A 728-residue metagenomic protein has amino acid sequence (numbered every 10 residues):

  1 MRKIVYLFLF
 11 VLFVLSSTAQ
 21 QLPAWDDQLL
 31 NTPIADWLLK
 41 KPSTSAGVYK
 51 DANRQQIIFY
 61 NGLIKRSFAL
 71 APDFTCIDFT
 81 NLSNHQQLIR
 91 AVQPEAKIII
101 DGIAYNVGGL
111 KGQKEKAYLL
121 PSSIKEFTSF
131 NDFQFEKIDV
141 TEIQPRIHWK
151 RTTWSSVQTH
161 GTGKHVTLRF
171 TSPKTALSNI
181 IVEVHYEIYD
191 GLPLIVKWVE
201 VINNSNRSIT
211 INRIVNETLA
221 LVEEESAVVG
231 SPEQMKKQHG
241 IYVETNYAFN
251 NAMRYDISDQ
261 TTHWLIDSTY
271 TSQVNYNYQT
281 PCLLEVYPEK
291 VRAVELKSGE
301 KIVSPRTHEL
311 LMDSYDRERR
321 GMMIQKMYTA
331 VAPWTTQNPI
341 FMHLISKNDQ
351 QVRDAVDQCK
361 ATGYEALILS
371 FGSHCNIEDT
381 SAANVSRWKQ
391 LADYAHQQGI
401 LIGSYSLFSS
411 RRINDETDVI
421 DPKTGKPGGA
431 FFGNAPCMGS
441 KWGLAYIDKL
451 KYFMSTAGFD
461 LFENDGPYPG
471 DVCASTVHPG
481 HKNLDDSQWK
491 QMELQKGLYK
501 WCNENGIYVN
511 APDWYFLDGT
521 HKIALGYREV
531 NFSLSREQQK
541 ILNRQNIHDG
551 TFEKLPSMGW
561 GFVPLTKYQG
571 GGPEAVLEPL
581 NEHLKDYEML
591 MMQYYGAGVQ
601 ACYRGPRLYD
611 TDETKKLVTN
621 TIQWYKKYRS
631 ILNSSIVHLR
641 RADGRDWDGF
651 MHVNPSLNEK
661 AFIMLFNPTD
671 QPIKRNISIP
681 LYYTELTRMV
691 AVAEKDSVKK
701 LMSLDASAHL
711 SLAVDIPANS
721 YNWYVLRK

Functional and structural regions predicted by a protein language model:
Q21-K50, Q55-F59, I64, D78-T280 (+3 more regions): Polysaccharide-binding surfaces and accessory modules of carbohydrate-active proteins
I57, N61-G62, R66, F79 (+2 more regions): Active-site-proximal substrate-binding groove within the catalytic cores of carbohydrate-active enzymes
L119-W149, E309-M323, R387-F431, E463 (+1 more regions): Glycine-rich, aromatic-flanked loop segments that form ligand/cofactor-binding clefts across common enzyme folds
V157-T159, V294-M312, I716-R727: Short Pro-Gly-centered flexible turn/kink motifs
R317-A366, S370-S373: An acidic-aromatic substrate-binding cleft motif
N338-D349, S370-V385, G428-I447, P479-Q491: The substrate-binding groove and active-site-proximal loops of carbohydrate-active enzymes, especially glycoside
E365-G372, I447-G480: Active-site groove signature of glycoside hydrolases
W388-D393, Q397, L401-F459, Y468 (+2 more regions): Active-site-adjacent "subsite" loops/lids of carbohydrate-active enzymes
